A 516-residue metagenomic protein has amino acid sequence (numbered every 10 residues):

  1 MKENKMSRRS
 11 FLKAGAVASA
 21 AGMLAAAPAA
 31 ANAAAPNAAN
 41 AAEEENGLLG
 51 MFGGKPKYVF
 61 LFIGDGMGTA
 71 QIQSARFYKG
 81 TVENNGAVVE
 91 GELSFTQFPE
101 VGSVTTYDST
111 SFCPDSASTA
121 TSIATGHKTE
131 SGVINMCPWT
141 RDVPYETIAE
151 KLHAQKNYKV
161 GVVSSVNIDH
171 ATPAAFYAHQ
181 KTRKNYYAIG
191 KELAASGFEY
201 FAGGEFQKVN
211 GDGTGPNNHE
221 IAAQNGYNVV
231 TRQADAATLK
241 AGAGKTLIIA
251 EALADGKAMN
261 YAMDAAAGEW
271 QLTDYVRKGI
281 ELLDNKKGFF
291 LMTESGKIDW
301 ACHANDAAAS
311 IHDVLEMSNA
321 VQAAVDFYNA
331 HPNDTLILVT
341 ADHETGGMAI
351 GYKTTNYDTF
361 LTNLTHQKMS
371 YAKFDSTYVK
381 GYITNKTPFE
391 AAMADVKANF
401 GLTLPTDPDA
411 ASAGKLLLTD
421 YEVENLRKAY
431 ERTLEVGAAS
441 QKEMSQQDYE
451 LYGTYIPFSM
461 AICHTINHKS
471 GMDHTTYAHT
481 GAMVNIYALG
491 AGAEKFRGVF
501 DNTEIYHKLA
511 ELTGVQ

Functional and structural regions predicted by a protein language model:
K2-S19: N-terminal secretory signal peptides and thylakoid transit peptides that target proteins across membranes
A26-V59: C-terminal segment of N-terminal export signals and the immediately downstream linker at the start of the mature
K55-G66, A70-Q71, R76, T140-Q155: Active-site-adjacent structural elements in enzyme catalytic domains
P56-Y58, M67-I72, F77-T121, H170-Q516: A post-motif C-terminal structural segment
L61-F62, V162, V339: Structural beta-sheet core signal
A124: Residues forming anionic-ligand binding surfaces in small-molecule and nucleic-acid pockets of primarily soluble enzymes
H127-K191: Extracytoplasmic mature domains of secreted/periplasmic and thylakoid-lumen proteins
